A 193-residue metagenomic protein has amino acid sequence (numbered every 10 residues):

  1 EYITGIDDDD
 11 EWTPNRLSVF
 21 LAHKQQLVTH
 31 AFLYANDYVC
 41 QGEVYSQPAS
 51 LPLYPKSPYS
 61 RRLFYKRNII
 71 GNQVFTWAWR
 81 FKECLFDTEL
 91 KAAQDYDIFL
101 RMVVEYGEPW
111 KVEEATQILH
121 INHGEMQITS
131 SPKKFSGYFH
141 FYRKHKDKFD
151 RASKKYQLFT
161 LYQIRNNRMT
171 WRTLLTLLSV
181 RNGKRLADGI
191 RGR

Functional and structural regions predicted by a protein language model:
E1-E11: Short beta-strand-to-loop acidic/aromatic patch adjacent to the donor-nucleotide binding site
Y2, H30-F32, P109: Short, Asp-centered acidic motifs that coordinate Mg2+ and/or phosphate in catalytic or ligand-binding sites
D10, V39-Q41, I118, E125: Feature marks short, surface-exposed loop/turn motifs that line or immediately flank catalytic pockets and channel
W12-V19, E43-V44, Q94, I98: Acidic donor-diphosphate engagement hotspot in glycosyltransferases and nucleotidyltransferases that stabilizes
S18-R80, T129-P132, K146, R151-K154: Flexible acidic/His/Gly-enriched loops in nucleotide-sugar-dependent glycosyltransferase catalytic domains
Y54-K134: Conserved nucleotide-sugar donor-binding catalytic segment
V104, P109, E114-R193: C-terminal subregions of glycosyltransferases and related glycan-biosynthesis enzymes
